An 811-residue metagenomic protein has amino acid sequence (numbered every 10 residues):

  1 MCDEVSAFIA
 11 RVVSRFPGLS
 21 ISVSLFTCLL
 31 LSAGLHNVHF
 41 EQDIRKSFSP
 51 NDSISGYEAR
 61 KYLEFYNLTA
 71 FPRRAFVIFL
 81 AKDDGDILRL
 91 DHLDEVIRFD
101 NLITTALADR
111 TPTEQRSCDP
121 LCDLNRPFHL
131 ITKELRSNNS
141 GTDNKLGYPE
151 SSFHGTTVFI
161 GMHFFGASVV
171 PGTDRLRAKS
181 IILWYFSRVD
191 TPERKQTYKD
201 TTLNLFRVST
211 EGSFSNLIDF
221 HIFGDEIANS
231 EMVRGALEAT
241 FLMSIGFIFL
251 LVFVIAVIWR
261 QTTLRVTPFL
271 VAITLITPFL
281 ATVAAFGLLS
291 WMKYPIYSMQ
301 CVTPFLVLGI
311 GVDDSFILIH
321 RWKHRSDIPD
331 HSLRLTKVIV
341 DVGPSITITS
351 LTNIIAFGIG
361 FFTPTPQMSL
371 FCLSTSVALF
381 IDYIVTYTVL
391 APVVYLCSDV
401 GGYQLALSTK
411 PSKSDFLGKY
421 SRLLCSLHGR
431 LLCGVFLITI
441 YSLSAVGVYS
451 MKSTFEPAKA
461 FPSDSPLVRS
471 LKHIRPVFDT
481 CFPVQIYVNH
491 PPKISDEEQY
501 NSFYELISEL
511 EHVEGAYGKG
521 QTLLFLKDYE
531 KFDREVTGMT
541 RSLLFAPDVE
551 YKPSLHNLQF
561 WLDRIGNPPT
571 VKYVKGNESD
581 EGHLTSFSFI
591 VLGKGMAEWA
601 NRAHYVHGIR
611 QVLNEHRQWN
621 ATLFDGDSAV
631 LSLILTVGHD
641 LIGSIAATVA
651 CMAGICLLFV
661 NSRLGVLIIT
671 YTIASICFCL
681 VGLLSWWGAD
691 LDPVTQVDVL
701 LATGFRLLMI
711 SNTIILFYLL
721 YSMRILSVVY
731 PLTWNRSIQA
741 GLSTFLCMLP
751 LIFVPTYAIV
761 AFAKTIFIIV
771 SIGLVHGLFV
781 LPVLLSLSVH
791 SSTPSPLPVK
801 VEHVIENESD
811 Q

Functional and structural regions predicted by a protein language model:
M1-F269, I273, C397-I642, H790 (+1 more regions): Feature of extramembrane
S20-S22, M243-I245, V271-L275, C372 (+6 more regions): Hydrophobic alpha-helical transmembrane segments
L25-F26, A236-A284, L351-I359, D640-C679 (+2 more regions): Internal alpha-helical transmembrane segments of multipass membrane proteins, especially hydrophobic lipid-embedded
L242, L250-L289, P295-S315, W322 (+4 more regions): Hydrophobic, well-structured modules enriched for small/aliphatic residues and gly/pro motifs, marking either
F253, M292, T347-V394, C651-L657 (+4 more regions): Hydrophobic, glycine/alanine-rich multi-pass transmembrane helices and their short helix-loop junctions in large
L264-L318, R663-I715, Y721: Hydrophobic transmembrane alpha-helices and their membrane-interface caps in long multi-pass transport proteins
R325-L351, L720-I738, L742: Helix-loop junctions and hydrophobic alpha-helical segments within the transmembrane domains of large membrane
G538-A546, Y551, E615-A653, L680-R706 (+4 more regions): C-terminal transmembrane bundle
